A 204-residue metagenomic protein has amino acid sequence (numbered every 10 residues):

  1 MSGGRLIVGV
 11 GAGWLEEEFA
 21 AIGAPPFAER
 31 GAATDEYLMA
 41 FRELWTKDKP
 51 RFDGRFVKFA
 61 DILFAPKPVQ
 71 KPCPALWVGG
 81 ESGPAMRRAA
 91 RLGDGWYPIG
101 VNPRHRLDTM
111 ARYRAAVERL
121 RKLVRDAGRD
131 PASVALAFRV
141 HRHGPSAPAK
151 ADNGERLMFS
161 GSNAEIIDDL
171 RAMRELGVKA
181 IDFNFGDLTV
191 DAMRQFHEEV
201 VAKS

Functional and structural regions predicted by a protein language model:
M1-S204: Active-site-adjacent structural elements that line small-molecule/cofactor binding pockets in enzymes
